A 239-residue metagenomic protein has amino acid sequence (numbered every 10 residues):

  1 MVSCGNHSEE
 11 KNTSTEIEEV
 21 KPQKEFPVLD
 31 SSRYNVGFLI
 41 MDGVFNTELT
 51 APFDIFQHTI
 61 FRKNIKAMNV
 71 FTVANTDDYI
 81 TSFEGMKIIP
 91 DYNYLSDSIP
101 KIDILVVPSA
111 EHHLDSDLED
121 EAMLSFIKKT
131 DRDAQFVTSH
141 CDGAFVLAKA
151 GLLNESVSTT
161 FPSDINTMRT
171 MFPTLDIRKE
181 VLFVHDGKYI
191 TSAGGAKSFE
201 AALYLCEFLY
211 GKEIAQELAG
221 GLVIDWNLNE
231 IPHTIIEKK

Functional and structural regions predicted by a protein language model:
C4-V137, F145-A148, N166, K179 (+2 more regions): Extended, subdomain-level signal for the structured scaffold at the beginning of enzyme domains
R33-N35, V157, K188: Residues that mark the start of a beta-strand
V137-T138, S158: A short beta-strand/loop micro-motif in the catalytic core of glycosyltransferases that engages the nucleotide-sugar
N154-E180: A conserved active-site-flanking secondary-structure segment within enzyme catalytic domains
R178-A193, V223-N227: Conserved Rossmann-fold dehydrogenase catalytic segment
G194-S198: Short acidic alpha-helix initiation/capping motifs at coil-to-helix transition points, especially at protein N-termini
